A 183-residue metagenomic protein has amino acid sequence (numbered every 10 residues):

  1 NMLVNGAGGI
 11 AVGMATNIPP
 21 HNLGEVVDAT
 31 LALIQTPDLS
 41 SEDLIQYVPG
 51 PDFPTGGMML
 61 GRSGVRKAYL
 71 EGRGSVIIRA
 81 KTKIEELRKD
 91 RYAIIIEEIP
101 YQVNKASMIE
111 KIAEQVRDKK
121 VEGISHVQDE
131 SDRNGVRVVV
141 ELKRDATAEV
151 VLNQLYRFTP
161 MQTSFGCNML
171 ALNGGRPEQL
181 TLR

Functional and structural regions predicted by a protein language model:
M2-N5, I10-R183: Intrinsically disordered, low-complexity regulatory segments
